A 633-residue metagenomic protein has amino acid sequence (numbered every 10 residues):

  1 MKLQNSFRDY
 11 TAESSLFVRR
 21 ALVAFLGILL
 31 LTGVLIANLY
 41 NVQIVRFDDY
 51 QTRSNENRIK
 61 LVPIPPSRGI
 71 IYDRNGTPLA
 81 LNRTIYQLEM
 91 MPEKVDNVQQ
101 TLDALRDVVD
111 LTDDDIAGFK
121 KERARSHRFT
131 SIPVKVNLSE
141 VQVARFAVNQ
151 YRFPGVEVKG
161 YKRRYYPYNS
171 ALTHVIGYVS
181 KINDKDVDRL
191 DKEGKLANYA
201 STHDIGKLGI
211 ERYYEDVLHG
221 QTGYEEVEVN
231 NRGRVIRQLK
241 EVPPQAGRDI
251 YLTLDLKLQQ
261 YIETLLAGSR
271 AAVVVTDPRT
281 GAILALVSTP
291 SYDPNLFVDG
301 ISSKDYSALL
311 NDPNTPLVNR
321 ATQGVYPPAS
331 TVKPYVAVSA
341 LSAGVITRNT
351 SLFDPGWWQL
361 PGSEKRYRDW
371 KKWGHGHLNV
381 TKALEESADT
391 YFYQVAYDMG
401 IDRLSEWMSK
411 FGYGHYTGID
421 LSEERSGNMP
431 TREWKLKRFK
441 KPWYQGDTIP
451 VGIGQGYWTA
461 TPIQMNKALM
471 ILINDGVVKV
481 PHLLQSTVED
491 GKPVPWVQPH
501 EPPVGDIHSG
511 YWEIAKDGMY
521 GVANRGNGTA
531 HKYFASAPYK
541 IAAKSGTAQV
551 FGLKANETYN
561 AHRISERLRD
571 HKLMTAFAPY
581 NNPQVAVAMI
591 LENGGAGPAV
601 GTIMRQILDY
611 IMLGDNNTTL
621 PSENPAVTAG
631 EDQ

Functional and structural regions predicted by a protein language model:
M1-S303, V325, T347-R348, D402-G412 (+8 more regions): Periplasmic/cell-envelope proteins involved in peptidoglycan metabolism and beta-lactam response
K2-T11, A80, V229-L239, R279-T331 (+3 more regions): Beta-lactam-recognizing serine transpeptidase/beta-lactamase-like catalytic domain environment
